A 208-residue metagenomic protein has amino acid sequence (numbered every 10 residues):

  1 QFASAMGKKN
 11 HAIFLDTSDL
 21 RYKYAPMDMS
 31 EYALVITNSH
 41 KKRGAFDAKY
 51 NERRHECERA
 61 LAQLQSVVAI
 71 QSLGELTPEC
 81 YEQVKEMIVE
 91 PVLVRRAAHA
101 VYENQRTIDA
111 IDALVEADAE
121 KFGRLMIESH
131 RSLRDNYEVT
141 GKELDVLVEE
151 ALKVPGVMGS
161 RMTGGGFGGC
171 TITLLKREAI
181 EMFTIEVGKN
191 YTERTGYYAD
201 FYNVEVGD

Functional and structural regions predicted by a protein language model:
F2-G159, L174-D208: C-terminal nucleotide
G168-L174: Short, small-residue alpha-helix embedded
